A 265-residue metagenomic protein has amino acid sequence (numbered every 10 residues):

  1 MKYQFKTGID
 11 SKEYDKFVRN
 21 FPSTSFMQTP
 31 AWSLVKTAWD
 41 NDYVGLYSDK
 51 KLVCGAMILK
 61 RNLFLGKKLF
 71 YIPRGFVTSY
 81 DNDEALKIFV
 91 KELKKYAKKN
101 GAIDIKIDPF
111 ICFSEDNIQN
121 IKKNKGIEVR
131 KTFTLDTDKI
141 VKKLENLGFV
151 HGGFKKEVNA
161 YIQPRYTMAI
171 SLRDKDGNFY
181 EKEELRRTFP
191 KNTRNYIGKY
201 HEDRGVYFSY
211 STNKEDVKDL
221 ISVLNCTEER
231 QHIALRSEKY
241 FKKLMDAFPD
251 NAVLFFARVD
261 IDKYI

Functional and structural regions predicted by a protein language model:
Y3-D49, V53-G66, I111-S114, T132-T137 (+1 more regions): A conserved beta-strand-loop-helix scaffold within acyl/acetyltransferase catalytic domains
G66-A160: Acyl-donor binding region in acyl/amide transferases
